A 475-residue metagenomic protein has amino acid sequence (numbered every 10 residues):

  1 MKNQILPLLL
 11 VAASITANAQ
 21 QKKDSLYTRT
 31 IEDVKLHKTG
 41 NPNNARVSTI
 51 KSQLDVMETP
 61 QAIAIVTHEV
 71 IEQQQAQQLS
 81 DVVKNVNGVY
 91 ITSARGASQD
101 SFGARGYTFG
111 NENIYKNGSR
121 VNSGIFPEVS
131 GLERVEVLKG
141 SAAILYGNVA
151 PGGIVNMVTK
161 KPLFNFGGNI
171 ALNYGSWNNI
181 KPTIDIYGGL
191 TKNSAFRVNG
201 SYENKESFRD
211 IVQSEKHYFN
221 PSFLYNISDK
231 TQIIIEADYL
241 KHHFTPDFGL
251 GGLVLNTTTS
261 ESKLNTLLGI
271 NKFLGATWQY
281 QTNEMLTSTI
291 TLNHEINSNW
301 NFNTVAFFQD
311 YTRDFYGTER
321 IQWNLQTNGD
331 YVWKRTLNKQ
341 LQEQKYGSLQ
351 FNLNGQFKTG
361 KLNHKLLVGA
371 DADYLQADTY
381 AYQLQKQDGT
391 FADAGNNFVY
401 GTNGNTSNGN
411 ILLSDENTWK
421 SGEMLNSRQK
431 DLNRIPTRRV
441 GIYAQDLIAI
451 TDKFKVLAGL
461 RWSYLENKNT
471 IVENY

Functional and structural regions predicted by a protein language model:
T30-N165: Acidic, small-polar-rich N-terminal luminal/periplasmic segments of exported/outer-membrane proteins
G131-E133, I144-P221, I227-T231, L286: Outer-membrane beta-barrel translocator/receptor signature
P162-G167, T191-S194, D229-K230, N297-N299 (+3 more regions): Short loop/turn motifs that connect adjacent beta-strands in outer-membrane beta-barrel proteins
I170-Y174, V198-Y202, I235-Y239, T304-F308 (+2 more regions): Transmembrane beta-barrel strands of outer-membrane/channel proteins
K181, S207-I211, H242-F248, T258 (+5 more regions): Outer-membrane beta-barrel proteins
D185-D210, S214-S222, N226, M285-E295 (+2 more regions): Surface-exposed extracellular loop regions of Gram-negative outer-membrane beta-barrel proteins
E203, S207, S222-N226, K230-E295 (+2 more regions): Acidic/polar loop-and-plug regions of large Gram-negative outer-membrane beta-barrel proteins
T312, L367-Y475: Signature of Gram-negative outer-membrane beta-barrel scaffolds
